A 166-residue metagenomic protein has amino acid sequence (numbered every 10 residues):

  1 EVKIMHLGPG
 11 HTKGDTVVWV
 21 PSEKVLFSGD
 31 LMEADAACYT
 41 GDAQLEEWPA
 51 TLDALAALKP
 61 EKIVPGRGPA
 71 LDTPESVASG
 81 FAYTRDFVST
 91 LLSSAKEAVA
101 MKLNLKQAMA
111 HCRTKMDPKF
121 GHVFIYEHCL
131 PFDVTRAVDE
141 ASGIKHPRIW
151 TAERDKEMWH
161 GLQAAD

Functional and structural regions predicted by a protein language model:
E1-A50, A57: Catalytic core of the metallo-beta-lactamase
A36-T40, E97, V138: Short, well-ordered beta-strand elements within core beta-sheets of diverse protein domains
Y39, S79-Y83, I125: Alpha-helix capping and helix-loop boundary segments enriched in small/acidic/polar residues
Q44, S79-A82, H146, D155: Acidic, low-complexity intrinsically disordered regions
E47-Q107, H111: Divalent-metal (often Zn2+) His-rich catalytic cores of metallo-beta-lactamase-fold enzymes
A100-D166: C-terminal regulatory/interaction regions
